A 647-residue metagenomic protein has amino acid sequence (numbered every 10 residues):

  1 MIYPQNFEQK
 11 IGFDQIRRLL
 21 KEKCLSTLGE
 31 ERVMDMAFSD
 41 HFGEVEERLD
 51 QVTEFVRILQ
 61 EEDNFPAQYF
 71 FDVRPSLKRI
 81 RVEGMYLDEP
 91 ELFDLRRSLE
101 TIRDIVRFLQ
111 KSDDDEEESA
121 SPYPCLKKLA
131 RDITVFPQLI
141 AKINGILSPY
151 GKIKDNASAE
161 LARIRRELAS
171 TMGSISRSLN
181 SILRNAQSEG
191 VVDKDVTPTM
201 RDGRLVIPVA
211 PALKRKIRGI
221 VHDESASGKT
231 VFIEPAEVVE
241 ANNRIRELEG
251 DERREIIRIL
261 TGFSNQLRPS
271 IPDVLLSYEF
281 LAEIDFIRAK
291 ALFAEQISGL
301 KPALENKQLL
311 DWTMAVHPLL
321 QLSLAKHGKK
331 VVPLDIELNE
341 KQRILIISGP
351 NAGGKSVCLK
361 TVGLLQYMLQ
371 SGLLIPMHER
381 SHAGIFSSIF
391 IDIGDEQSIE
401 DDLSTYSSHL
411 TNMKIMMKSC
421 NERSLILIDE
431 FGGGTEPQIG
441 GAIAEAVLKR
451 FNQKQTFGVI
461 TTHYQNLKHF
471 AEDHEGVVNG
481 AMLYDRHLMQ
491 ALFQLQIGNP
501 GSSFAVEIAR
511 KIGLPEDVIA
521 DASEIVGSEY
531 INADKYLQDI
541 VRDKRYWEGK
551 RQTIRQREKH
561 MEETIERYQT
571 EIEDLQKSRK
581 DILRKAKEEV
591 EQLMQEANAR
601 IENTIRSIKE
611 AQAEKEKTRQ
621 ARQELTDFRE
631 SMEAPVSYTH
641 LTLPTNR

Functional and structural regions predicted by a protein language model:
M1-E160, I164, S270-I287, A291: Conserved amphipathic alpha-helical "coupling/scaffold" segments that transmit conformational changes between domains
V45, V52, L59, P66 (+21 more regions): Amphipathic alpha-helical coiled-coil segments
G84-D94, E516-K617: C-terminal helical "lid" subdomain and adjoining coupling/linker elements of P-loop NTPases
R166-P208: Extended, Lys/Arg-enriched charged tracts that mediate electrostatic binding to polyanionic substrates
L183-M200, A291-M314, H378, V478: Long, charged, glycine-rich C-terminal linkers/tails
V196, R201-F232, N242, L304-P333: SMC-family hinge/dimerization module
I297, E305-I540: ATPase nucleotide-binding head domains, primarily ABC-like/P-loop NTPase cores
T639-T645: Conserved small/polar residues in nucleotide/adenosyl-binding loops
